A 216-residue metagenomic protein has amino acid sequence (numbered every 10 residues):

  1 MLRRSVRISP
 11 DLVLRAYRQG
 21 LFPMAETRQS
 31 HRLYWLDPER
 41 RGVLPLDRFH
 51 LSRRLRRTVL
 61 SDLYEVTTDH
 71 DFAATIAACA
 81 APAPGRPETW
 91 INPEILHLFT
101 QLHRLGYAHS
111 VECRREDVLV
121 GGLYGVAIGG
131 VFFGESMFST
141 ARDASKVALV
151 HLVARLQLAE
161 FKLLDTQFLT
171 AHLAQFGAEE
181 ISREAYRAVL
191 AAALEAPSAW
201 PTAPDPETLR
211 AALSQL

Functional and structural regions predicted by a protein language model:
M1-L216: N-acyltransferase acceptor-side catalytic subdomain
